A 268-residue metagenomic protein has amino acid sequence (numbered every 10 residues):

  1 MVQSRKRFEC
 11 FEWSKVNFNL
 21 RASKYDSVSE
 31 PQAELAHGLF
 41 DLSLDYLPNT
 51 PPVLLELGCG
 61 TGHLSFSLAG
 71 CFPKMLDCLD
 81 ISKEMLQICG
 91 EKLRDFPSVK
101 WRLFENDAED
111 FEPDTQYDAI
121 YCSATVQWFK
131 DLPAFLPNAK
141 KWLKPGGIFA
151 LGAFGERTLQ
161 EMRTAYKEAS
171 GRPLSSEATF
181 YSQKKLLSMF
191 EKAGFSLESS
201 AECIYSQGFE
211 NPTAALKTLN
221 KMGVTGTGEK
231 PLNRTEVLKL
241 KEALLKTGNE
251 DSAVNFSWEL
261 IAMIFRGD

Functional and structural regions predicted by a protein language model:
M1-S23: N-terminal, positively charged/glycine-rich alpha-helical extensions of SAM-dependent methyltransferases
V28-Q32, T61-H63, Y181, S196-D268: Conserved Class I S-adenosyl-L-methionine
E30-T50: Conserved alpha-helix/loop element of class I SAM-dependent methyltransferases that forms part of the SAM/SAH-binding
V53-D110: Class I SAM-dependent methyltransferase SAM/SAH-binding core
E109-I120: A short acidic, Gly/Pro-enriched loop at the edge of an enzyme's catalytic core that lines a small-molecule cofactor
A119-L132: A short SAM/SAH-binding and catalytic strip from SAM-dependent methyltransferases
P133-P145: A short glycine-rich, Lys/Arg-flanked "PGG" loop and its adjoining helix->strand segment in the class I
I148-E210, T225-R234: Conserved catalytic/acceptor-binding region of the Class I
